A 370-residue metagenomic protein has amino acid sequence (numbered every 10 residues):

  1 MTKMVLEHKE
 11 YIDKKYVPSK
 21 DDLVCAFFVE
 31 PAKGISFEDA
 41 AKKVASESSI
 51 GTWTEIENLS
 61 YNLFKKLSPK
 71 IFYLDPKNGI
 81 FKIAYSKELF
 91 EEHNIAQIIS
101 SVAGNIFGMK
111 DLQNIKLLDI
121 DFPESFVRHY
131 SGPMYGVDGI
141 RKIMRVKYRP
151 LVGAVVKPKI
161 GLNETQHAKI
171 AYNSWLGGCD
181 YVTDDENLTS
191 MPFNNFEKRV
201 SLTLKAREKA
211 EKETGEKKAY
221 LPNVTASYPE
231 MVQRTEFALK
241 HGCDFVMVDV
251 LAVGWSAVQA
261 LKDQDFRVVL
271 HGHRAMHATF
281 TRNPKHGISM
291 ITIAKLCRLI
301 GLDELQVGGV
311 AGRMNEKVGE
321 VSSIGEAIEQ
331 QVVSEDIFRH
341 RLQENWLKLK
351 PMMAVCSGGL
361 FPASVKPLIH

Functional and structural regions predicted by a protein language model:
M1-L176: N-terminal capping/small domains of soluble enzymes
F27-I35, P150-A168, K218-E230, M276-I288 (+1 more regions): Active-site mouth loops of central-metabolism enzymes
V44-T52, A103-I106, K110, G178 (+7 more regions): Structural signal for hydrophobic packing residues in well-ordered secondary-structure cores of soluble enzyme domains
T54-E57, Y181-E186, S190, A210-K218 (+1 more regions): Flexible, glycine/charged-enriched surface loops at secondary-structure junctions
C179-V200, G309-N315: Glycine-rich, proline-tolerant flexible connector loops at the mouths of alpha/beta enzymes
Y181-D185, A219-L221, V248, Q306-V307: Short beta-strand segments at enzyme active-site cores
R199, T203, E211-K218, A226-L239 (+1 more regions): N-terminal active-site wall of soluble small-molecule enzyme domains
Q233-E236, H241-H370: Catalytic alpha/beta core domains of metabolic enzymes, predominantly
